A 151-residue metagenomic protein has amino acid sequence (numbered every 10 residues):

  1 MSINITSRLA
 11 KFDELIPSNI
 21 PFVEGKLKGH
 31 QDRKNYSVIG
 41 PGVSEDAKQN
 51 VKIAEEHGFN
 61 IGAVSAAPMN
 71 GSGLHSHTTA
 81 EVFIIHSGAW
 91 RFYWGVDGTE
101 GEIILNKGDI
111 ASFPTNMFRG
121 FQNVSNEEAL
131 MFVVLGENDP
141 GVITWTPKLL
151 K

Functional and structural regions predicted by a protein language model:
M1-G58: A short, N-terminal "cap"/entry segment at the start of jelly-roll beta-barrel domains of the cupin/DSBH fold
S2-K11, F118-K151: Double-stranded beta-helix
G42-K48, N60-H77: Conserved short histidine dyad/triad with adjacent acidic residue
N50-E55, S72-H77, W94, E102-I104 (+1 more regions): Short histidine-centered beta-strand/loop micro-motifs that create catalytic or ligand/metal-coordination sites
P68, T78-R91, G95-V96: Glycine- and acidic-residue-biased ligand/ion/polar-headgroup-sensing regions
N70-G73, R91, I110-A111, T115-F121: Histidine-centered metal-chelating micro-motifs
V96-T115: Short acidic-glycine-tyrosine-enriched beta hairpin
